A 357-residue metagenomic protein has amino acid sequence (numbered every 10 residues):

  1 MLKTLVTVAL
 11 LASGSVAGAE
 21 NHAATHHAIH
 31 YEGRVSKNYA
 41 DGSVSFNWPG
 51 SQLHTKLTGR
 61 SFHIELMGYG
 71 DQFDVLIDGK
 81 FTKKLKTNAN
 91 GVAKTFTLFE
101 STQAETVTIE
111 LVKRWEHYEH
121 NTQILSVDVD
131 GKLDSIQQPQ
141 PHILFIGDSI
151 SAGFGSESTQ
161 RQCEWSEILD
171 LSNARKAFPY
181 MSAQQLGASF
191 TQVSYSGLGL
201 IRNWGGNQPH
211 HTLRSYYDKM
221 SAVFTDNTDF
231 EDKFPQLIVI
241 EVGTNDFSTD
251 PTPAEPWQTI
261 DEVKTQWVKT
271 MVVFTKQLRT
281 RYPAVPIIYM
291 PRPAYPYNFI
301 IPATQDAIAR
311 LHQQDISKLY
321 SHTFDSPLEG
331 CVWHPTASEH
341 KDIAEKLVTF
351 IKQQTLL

Functional and structural regions predicted by a protein language model:
T4-A12: Sec-dependent N-terminal signal peptides
V16-I146, I150-L171: N-terminal secretory targeting modules
W48-G50, R114-H120, Q162-I260, Y295-P302 (+2 more regions): Conserved SGNH/GDSL esterase-like catalytic core that processes O-acyl groups on lipids and polysaccharides
L133-I136, F224-K233, K276-Y282, L357: Surface-exposed acidic, glycine-flexible loop patches that form ligand/cofactor-binding and adhesion interfaces
H142-I146, S151, F190-S194, Q236-E241 (+2 more regions): Structural recognition of the beta-strand scaffold that forms the well-ordered cores of secreted hydrolase catalytic
F178-S189, F274-P286, L311-I316: A structural motif corresponding to the C-terminal end of an alpha-helix and its immediate exit/capping segment
M271-T275, Q305: Generic structural signal for well-ordered alpha-helices, preferentially at hydrophobic/aromatic core positions
P286-P293, Y297-L357: Extracellular serine-dependent O-acyl
